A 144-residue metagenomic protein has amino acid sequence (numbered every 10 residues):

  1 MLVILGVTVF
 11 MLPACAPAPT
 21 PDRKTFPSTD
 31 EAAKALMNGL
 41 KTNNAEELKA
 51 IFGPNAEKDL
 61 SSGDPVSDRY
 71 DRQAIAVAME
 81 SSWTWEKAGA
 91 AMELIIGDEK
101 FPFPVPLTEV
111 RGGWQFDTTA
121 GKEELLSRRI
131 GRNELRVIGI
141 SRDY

Functional and structural regions predicted by a protein language model:
L2-P13: Bacterial N-terminal signal peptides
P13-A14, L107: Glycine/proline-rich, flexible active-site/cofactor-binding loop segments that harbor closely spaced acidic
C15-T42, E86, G121-D143: Short, low-complexity N-terminal intrinsically disordered segments enriched in polar/charged residues
N44-A56: Short, well-ordered alpha-helical segments enriched in acidic and aromatic residues
E47, Y70-A74, R136: Exposed alpha-helical structural elements
G53-P104: Surface-exposed, charged secondary-structure patches
M92-L135, R142: Short beta-strand edge/turn micro-motifs at domain boundaries
